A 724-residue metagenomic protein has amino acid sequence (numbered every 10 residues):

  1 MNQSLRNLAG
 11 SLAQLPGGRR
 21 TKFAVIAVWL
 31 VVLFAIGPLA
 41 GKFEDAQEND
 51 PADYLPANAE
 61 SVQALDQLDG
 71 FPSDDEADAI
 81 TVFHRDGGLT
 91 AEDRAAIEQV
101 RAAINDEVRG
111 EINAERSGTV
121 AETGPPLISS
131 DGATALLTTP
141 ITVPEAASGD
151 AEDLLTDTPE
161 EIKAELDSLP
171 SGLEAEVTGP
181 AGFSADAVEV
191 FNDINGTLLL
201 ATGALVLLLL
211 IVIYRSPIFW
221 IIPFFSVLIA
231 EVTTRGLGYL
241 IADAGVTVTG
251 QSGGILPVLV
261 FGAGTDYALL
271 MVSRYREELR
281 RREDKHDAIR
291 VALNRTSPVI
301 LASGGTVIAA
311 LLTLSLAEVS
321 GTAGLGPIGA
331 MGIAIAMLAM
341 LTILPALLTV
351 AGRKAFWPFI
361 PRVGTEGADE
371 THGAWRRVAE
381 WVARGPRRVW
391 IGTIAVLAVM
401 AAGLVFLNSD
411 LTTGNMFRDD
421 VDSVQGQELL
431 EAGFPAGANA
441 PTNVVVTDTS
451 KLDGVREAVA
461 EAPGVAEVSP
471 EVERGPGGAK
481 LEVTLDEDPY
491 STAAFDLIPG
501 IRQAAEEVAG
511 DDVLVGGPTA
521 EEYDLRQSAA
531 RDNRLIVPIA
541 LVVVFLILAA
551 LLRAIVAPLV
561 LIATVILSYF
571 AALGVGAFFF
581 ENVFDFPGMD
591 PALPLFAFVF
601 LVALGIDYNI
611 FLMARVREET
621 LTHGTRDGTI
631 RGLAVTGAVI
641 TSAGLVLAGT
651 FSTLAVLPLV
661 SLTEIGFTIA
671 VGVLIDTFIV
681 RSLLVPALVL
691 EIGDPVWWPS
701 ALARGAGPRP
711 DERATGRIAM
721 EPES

Functional and structural regions predicted by a protein language model:
M1-Q47, P144-S409, G510, T519-S724: Membrane-embedded transmembrane helical bundles of large multi-pass transporters/channels
E48-P51, T412-T413: Short hinge/gating elements
A57-E76, D86-A181, F406-G588, I610: Structured non-transmembrane domains adjacent to transmembrane bundles in polytopic membrane proteins
A77, L200, M331, I391 (+2 more regions): A generic structural-conservation signal
